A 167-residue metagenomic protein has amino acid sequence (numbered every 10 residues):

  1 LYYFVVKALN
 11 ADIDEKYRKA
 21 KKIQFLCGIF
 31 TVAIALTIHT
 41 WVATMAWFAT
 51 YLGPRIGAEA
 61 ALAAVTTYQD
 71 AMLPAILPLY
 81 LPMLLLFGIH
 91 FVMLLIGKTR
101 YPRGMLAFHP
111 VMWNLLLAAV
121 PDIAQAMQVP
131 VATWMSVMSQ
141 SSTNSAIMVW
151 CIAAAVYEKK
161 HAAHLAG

Functional and structural regions predicted by a protein language model:
L1-A166: Hydrophobic, aromatic-enriched alpha-helical segments typical of multi-pass transmembrane helices
